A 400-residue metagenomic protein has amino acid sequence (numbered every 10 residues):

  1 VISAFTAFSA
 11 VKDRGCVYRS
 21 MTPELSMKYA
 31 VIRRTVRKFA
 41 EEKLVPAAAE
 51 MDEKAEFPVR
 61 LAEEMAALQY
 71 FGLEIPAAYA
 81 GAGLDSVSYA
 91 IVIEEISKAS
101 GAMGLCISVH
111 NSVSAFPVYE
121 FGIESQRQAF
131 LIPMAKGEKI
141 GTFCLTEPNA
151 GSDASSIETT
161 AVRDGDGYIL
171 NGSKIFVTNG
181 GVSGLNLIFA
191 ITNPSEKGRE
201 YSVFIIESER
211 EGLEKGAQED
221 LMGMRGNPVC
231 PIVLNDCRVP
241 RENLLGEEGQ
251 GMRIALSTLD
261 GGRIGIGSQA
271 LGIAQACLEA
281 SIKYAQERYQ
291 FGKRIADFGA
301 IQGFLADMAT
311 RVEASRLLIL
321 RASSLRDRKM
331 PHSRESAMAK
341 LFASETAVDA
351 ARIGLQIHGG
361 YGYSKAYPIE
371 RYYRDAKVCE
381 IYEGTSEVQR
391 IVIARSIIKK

Functional and structural regions predicted by a protein language model:
A4, F8-V109, F121-Q126, P133 (+6 more regions): Alpha-helical interface subdomain recognition
L84-D85, D153-S155, N179-G184, K197-E200 (+2 more regions): Short glycine/proline-enriched turns and hinge-like loops at secondary-structure junctions
S112-E120: Helix-loop "lid/cap" segments that line or gate small-molecule binding pockets
M134, N149-S152, F176-N179, P194-S195 (+1 more regions): Short Gly/Pro-enriched turn/cap motifs at secondary-structure boundaries
G137-L145: A short, Trp-centered hydrophobic/proline-enriched beta-strand micro-motif
T142, S156-T160, L185-F189, V203-I205 (+1 more regions): Conserved hydrophobic/aromatic beta-strand scaffold that supports enzyme active sites
S156, E209-P240: Flexible, small-/acidic-enriched active-site or ligand-binding loops
N171-K215: A short core secondary-structure module
